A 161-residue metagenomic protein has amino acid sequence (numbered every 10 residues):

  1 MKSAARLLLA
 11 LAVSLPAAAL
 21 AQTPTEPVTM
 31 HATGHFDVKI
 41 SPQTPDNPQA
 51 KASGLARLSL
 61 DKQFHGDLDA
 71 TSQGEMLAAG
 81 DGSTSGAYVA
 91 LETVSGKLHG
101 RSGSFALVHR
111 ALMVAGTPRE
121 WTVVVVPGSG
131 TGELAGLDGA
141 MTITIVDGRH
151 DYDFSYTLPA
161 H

Functional and structural regions predicted by a protein language model:
S3-A5, L11, L15-H161: Targeting-peptide/extracellular-domain and disordered-appendage signature
